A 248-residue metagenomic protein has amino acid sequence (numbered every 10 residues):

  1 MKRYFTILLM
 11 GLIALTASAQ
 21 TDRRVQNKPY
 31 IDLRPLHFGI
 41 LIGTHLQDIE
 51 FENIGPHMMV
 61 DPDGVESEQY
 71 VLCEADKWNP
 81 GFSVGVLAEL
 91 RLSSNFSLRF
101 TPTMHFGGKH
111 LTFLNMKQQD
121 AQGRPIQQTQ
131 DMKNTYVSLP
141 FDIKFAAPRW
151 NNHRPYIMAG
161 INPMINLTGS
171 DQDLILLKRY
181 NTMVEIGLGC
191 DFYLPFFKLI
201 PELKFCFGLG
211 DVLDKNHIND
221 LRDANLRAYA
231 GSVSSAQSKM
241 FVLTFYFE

Functional and structural regions predicted by a protein language model:
Q20-P80, M240, Y246-E248: Short glycine/proline- and aromatic-enriched beta-strand/turn motifs that initiate or cap beta-hairpins
L33, S93-N95, P148-N152, Y193-F197 (+1 more regions): Outer-membrane beta-barrel channels and translocator barrels
R34-F38, W78-F82, K133-L139, H153 (+2 more regions): Residues that define the transmembrane beta-barrel architecture of outer-membrane proteins
H37-G39, R91, S97, D142 (+3 more regions): Membrane-spanning beta-strand positions in outer-membrane beta-barrel proteins
I40-T44, F82-L90, P102-M104, V137-A147 (+5 more regions): Residues on the lipid-exposed face of transmembrane beta-strands in outer-membrane beta-barrel proteins
H45-I49, H105-K109, N162-T168, C206-V212: Structural signature of outer-membrane beta-barrel domains
E52-A75, G108-M132, T168-L177, L213-V233: Flexible, solvent-exposed loop segments that connect beta-strands
R179, F192-E248: Predominantly the C-terminal beta-signal and adjacent terminal strand-loop region of outer-membrane beta-barrel
